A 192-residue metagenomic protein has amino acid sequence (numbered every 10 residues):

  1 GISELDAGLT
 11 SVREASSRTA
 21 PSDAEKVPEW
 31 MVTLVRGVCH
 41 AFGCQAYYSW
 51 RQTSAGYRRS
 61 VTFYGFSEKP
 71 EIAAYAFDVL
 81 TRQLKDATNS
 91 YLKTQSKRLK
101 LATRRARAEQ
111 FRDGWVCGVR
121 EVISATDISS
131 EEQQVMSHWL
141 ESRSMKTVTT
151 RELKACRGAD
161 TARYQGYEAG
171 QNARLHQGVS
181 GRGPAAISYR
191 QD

Functional and structural regions predicted by a protein language model:
S3-D192: Extended, helix-rich structural scaffolds rather than catalytic motifs
